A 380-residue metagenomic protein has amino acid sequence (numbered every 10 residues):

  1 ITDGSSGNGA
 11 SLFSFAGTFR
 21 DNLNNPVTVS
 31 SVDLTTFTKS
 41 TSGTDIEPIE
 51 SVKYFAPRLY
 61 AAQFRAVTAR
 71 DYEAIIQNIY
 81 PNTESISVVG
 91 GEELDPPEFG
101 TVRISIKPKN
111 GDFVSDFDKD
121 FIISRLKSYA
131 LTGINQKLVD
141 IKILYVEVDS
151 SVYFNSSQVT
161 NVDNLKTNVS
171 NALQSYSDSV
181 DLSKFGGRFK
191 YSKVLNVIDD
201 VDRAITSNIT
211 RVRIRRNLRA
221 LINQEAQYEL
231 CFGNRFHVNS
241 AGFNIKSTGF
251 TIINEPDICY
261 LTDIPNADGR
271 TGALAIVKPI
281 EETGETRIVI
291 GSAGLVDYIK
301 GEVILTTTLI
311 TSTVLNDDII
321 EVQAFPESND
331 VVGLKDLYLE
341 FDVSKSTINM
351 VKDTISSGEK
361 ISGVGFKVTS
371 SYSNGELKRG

Functional and structural regions predicted by a protein language model:
I1-A74, E340-L377: Catalytic P-loop NTP-binding/switch module of NTPases
T2-G9, G111-F113, S156-T160, D181 (+4 more regions): Short beta-strands and strand-coil junctions in structured, solvent-facing domains, enriched
Q63-F185: Carbohydrate-recognition loop of C-type lectin domains
P81-N82, L94-P96, K190-V197, V201-R219 (+2 more regions): Short loop/turn elements at secondary-structure junctions
D163-P256, Y260-L261, K378-R379: An aromatic-glycine-centered, glycine-rich loop/turn in mixed alpha/beta architecture
V180, P256-D317: Extended, beta-strand-rich, solvent-exposed assembly scaffolds of outer structural proteins
N239-P256, Y260-I264, F325, V331-K352 (+3 more regions): Hydrophobic core positions in small helical hairpin nucleic-acid-binding modules
I310-V332: Extended Gly/Ser/Thr-rich low-complexity repeat segments, especially those forming or decorating extracellular
